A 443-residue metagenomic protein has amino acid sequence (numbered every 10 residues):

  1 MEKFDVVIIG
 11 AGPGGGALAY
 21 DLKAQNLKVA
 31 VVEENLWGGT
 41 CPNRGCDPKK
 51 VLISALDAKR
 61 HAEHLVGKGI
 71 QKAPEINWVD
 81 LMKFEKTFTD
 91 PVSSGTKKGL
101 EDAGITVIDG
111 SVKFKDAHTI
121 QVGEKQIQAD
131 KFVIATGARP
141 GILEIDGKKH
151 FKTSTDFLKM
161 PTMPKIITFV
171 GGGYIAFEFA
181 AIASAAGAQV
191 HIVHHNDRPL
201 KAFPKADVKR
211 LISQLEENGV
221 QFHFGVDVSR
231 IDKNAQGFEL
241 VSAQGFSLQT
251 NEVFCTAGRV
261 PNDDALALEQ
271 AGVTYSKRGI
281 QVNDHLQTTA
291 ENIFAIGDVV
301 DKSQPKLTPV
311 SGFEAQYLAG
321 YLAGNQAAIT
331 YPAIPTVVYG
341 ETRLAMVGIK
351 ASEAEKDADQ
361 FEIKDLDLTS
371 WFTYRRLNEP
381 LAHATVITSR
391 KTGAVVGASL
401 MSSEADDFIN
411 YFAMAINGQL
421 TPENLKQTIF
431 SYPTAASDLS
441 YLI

Functional and structural regions predicted by a protein language model:
E2-F4, Y20-L27, V32-M163, N196-L200 (+6 more regions): Glycine-rich flavin
V7, A30, I167-T168, F294: Conserved beta-strand elements of the Class I
V7-I9, V112, I127-G137, F169-V170 (+3 more regions): Short hydrophobic core segments
I9-N35, D47, V51-A58, G340-K350 (+1 more regions): Flexible, glycine-rich terminal cap/loop adjacent to redox cofactors in electron-transfer oxidoreductases
C46, I134-Q189, V193, Q221-F222 (+2 more regions): Glycine-rich dinucleotide-binding loop and its adjacent helix/turn
P48, I120, P261, T288 (+2 more regions): Hydrophobic "anchor" residues
K113-Q121, I127, A186-D284: A Rossmann-like FAD-binding core segment of flavoenzymes
K149-P164, S247-Y321: FAD-site-proximal beta/loop scaffold in flavoenzymes
